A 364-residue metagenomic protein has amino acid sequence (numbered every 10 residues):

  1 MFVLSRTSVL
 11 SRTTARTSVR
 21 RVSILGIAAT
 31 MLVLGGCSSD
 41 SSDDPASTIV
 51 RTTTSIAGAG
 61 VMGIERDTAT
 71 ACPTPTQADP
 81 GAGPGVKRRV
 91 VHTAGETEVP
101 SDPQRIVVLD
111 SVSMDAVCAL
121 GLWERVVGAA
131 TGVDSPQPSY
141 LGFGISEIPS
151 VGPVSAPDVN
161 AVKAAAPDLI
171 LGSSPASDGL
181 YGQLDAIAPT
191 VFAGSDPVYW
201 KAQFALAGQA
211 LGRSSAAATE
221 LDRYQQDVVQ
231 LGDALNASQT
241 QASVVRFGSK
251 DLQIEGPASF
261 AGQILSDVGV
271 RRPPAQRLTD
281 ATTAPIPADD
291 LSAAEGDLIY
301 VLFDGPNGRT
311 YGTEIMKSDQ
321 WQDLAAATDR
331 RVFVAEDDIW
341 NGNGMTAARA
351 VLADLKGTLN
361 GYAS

Functional and structural regions predicted by a protein language model:
F2-V3, R16-A28, G36-S111, A216-A242 (+3 more regions): Bacterial Sec-exported substrate-binding components of ABC uptake systems
A94, V151-V159, L278-I286: Short helix-initiation/N-cap motifs at beta->coil->alpha
R105-A161: A short, structured surface patch at a secondary-structure boundary
V133-P138, S177-G179, G194-L206, Q241-Q263 (+1 more regions): Extracytoplasmic ligand-binding site segments that recognize negatively charged/polar headgroups
A161-G172, P189, G296-I299: Proline-aspartate-enriched helix->loop->beta-strand connector
G179-S249, T346-S364: Extracytoplasmic substrate-binding proteins
I254-A284: Alpha-helical, coiled-coil/dimerization segments enriched in small aliphatic residues
D297-S364: Structured C-terminal subdomain patch of bacterial secreted/periplasmic proteins
